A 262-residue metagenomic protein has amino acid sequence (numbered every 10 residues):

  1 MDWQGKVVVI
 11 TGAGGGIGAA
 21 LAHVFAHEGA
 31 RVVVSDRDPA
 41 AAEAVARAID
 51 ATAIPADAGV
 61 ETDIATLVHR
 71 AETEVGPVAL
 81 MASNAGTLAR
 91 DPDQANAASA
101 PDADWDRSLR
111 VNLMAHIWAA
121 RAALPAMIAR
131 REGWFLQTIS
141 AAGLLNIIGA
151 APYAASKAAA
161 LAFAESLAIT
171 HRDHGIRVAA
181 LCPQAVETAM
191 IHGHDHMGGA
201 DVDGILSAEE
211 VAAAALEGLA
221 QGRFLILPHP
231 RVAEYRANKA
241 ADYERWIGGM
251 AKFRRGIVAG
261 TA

Functional and structural regions predicted by a protein language model:
V7, G14-G15: Conserved glycine-rich cofactor-binding loop
E28, L145, S166-R177: Active-site-adjacent segment of SDR/Rossmann-fold oxidoreductases
P39, A56-L67, D102: The beta1-alpha1 cofactor-binding region of Rossmann-like NAD(H)/NADP(H)-dependent oxidoreductases
P92-D106: Substrate-binding pocket helix/loop in short-chain dehydrogenase/reductase
A120, S156: Active-site helix of classical SDR
S140: Residue(s) in the substrate-gating loop at a strand-loop-helix junction that position the organic substrate next
A180, H196-Y235: C-terminal helical subdomain
